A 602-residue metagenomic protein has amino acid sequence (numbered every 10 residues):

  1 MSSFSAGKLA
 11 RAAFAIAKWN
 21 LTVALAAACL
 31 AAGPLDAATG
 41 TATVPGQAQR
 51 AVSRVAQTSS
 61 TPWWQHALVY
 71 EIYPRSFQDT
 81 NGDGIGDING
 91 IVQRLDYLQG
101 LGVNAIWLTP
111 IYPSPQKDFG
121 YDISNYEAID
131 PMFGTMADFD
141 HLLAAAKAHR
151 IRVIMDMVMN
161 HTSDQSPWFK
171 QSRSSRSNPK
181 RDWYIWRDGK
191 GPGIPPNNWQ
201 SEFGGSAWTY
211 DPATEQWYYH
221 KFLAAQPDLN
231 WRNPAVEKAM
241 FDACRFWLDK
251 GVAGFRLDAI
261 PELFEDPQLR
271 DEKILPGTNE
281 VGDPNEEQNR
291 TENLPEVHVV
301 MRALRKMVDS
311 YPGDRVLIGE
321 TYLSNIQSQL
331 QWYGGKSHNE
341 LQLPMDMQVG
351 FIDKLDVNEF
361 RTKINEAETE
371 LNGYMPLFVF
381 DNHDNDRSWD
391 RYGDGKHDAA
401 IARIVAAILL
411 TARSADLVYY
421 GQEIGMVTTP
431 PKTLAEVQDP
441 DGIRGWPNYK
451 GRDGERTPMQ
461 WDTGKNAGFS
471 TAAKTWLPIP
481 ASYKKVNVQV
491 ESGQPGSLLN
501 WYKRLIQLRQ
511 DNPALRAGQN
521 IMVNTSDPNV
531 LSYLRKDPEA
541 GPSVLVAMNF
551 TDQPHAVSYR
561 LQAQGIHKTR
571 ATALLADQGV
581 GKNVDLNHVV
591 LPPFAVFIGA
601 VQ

Functional and structural regions predicted by a protein language model:
M1-A15: N-terminal secretory signal peptides that target proteins for export/translocation
I16-P34: Bacterial N-terminal signal peptides
A42-R245, D249, E262-S324, M459: Acidic/aromatic-lined carbohydrate-recognition and catalytic surfaces of CAZymes acting on diverse glycans
W64, Q268, E272-R290, V299-D314 (+7 more regions): Loop/helix patches that line or flank the sugar-binding groove of alpha-linked glycan CAZymes
K170-Q216, I352-T369, G445-A481: Core domains of carbohydrate- and sulfate-ester-processing enzymes
L561-D577: Solvent-exposed beta-hairpin/edge-strand motifs
K582-Q602: C-terminal beta-strand-rich structural cap/linker in extracellular carbohydrate-active enzymes
